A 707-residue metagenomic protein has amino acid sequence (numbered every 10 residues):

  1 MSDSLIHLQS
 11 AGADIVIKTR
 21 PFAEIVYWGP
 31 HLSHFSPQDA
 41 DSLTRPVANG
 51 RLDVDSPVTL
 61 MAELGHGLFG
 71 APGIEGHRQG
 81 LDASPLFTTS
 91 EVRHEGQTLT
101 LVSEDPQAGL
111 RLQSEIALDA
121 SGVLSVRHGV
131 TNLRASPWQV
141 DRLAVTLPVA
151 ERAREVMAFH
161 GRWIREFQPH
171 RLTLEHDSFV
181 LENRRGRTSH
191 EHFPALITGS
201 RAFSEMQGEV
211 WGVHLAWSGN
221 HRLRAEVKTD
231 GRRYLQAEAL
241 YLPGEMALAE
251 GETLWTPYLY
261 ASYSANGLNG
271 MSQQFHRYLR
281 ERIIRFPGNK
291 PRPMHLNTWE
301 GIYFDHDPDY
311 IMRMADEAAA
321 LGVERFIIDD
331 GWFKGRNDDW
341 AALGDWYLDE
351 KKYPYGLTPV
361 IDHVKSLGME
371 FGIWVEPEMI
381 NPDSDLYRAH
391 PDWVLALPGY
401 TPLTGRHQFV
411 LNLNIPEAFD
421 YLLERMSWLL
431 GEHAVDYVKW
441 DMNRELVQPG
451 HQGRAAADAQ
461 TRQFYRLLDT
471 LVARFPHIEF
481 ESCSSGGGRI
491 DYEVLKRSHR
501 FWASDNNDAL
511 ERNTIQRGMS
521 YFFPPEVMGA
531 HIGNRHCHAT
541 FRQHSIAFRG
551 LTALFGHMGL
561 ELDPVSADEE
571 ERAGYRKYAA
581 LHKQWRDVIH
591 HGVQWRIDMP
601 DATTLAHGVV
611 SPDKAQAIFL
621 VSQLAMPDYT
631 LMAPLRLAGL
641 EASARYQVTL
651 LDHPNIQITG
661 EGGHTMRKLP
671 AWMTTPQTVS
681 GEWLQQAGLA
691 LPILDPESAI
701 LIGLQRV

Functional and structural regions predicted by a protein language model:
S4-V16, A23-E226, L242, R645-M666: Polysaccharide-binding surfaces and accessory modules of carbohydrate-active proteins
G12, F193, E205, M599-A642: Carbohydrate-binding surface patches
G12, F87-T89, M246-A265, E697-L704: Short Pro-Gly-centered flexible turn/kink motifs
G12, H128, G251, L296 (+7 more regions): Conserved, mostly hydrophobic/aromatic
V54-V58, E63-L86, F203, Q207-H221 (+4 more regions): Glycine-rich, aromatic-flanked loop segments that form ligand/cofactor-binding clefts across common enzyme folds
P287-E424, Y437: Aromatic-lined carbohydrate-binding/catalytic grooves of carbohydrate-active enzymes
S366, N381-D420, T461-V565: Glycan-recognition surfaces
N412, A625-V707: C-terminal beta-sandwich/jelly-roll accessory domains of carbohydrate-active enzymes
